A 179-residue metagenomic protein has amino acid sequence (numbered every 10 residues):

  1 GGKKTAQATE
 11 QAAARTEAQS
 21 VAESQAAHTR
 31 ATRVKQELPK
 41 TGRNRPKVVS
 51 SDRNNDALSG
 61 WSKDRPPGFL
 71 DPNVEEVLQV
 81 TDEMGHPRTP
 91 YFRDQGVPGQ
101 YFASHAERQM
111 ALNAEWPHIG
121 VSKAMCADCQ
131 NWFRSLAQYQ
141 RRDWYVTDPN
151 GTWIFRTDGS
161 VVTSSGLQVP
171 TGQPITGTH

Functional and structural regions predicted by a protein language model:
G1-G2: Membrane-active amphipathic alpha-helices enriched in small hydrophobic residues
T9-H179: Zinc-dependent deaminase catalytic domain
